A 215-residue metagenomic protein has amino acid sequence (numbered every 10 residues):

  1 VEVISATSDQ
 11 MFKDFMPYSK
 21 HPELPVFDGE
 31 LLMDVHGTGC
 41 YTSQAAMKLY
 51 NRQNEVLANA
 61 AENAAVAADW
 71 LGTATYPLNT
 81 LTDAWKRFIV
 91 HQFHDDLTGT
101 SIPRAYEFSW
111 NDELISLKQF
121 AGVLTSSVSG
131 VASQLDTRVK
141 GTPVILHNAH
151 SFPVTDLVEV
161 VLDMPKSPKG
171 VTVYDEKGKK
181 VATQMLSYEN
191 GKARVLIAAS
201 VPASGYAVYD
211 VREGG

Functional and structural regions predicted by a protein language model:
V1-L146, D156, S167-L186, N190-A207: Catalytic-domain carbohydrate-binding cleft regions of carbohydrate-active enzymes
H147-S151: Noncatalytic alpha-helical scaffolds and linker/capping helices
L157-V161: NTP-handling and nucleic-acid-processing catalytic cores
D163-P165: Active/binding-pocket-proximal capping segment
A207-G215: Short, hydrophobic/aromatic-enriched beta-strand segments in well-ordered soluble domains
